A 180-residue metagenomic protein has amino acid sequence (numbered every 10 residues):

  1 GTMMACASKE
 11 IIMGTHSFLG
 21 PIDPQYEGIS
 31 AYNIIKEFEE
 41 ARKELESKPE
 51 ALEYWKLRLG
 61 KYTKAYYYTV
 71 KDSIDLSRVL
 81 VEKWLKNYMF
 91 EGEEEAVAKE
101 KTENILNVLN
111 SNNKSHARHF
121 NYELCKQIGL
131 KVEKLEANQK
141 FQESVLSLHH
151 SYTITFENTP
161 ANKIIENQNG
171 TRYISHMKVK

Functional and structural regions predicted by a protein language model:
G1-I29: Glycine-rich beta-to-alpha active-site loop
I12-G14, Q25-K180: N-terminal organellar transit peptides
